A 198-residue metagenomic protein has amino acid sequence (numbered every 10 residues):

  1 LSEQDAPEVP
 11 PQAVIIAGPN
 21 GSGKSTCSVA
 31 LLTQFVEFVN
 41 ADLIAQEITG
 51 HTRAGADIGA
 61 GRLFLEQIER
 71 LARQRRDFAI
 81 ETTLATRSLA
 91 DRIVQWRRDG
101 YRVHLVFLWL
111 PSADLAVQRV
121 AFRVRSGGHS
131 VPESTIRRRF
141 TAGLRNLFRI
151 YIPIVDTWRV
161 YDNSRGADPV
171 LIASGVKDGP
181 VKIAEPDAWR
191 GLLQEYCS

Functional and structural regions predicted by a protein language model:
L1-P7: Pre-Walker A adenine-sensing motif
P7-V14, Q74-R76: Pre-Walker A (Motif I) flank of P-loop NTPase domains
P19-N20: The conserved Walker
G23: Conserved glycine(s) of the Walker
T26-R76: Conserved substrate/cofactor phosphate-moiety recognition/catalytic segment in nucleotide-dependent phosphotransferases
A56-L110, G143, L147, Y151 (+1 more regions): Glycine-rich phosphate-binding loop used to anchor ATP phosphates in small-molecule kinases, encompassing both
Y101-I150: A glycine- and Lys/Arg-enriched "phosphate-lid" helix/loop adjacent to the NTP-binding pocket of small-molecule kinases
R149-S198: NTP-dependent small-molecule kinase module
